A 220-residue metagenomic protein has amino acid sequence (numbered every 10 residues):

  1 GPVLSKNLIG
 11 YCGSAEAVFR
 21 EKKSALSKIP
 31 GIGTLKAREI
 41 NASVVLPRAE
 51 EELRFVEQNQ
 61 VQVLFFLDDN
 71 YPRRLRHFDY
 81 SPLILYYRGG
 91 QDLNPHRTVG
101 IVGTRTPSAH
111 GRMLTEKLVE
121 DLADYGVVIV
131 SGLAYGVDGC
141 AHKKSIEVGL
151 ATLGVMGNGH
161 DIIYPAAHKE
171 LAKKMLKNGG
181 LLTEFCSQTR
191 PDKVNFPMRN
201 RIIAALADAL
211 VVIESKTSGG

Functional and structural regions predicted by a protein language model:
G1-L67: Short, small/acidic-rich helices and loops at N termini and domain boundaries of DNA replication/processing enzymes
E57, F65-G220: Glycine-biased, small-residue-rich flexible motifs in mid-sequence functional cores and linkers
